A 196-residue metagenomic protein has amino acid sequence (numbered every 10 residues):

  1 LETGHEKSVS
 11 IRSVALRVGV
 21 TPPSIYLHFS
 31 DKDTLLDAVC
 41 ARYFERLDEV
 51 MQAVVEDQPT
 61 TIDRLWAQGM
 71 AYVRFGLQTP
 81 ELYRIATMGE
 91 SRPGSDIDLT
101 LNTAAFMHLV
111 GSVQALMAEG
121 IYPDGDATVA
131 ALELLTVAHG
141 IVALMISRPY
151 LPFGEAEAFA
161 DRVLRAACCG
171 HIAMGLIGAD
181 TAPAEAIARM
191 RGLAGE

Functional and structural regions predicted by a protein language model:
T3, R46-D57, V137-L144: Solvent-exposed, amphipathic alpha-helical segments
T3-G4, V54-T61, T79, G120: Short coil/turn helix-boundary motifs
T3-T34, A38: Helix-turn-helix
R17, T34-E56, A67-R74, I85 (+4 more regions): Alpha-helical structural segments
Q52, L77, E81-R84, Q114 (+3 more regions): Charged/polar positions within long, soluble alpha-helices
I62-E81, T128, L132, E157 (+1 more regions): Amphipathic alpha-helical segments that line or abut small-molecule/effector binding pockets and mediate allosteric
L82, S91-R92: Hydrophobic, amphipathic alpha-helical faces that serve as interaction scaffolds
M88, G94-L99, M117-A166, M174-A194: Hydrophobic/aromatic-rich alpha-helical bundle segments in the mid-to-C-terminal region
